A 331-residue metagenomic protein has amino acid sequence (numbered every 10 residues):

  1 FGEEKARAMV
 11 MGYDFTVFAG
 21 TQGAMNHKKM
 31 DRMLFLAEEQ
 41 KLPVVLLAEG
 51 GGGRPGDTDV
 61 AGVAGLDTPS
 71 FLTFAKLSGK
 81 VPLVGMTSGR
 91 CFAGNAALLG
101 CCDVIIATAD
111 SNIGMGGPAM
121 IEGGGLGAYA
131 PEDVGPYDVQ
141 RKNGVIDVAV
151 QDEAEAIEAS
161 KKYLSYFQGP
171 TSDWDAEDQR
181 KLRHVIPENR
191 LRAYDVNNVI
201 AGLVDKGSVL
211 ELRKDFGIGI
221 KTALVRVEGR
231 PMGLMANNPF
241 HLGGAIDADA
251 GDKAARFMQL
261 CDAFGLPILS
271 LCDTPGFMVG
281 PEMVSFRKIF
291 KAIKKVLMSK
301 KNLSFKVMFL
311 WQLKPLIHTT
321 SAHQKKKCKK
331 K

Functional and structural regions predicted by a protein language model:
F1-A8, D14, F18, Y137-V139 (+4 more regions): Intrinsically disordered, low-complexity segments enriched in small/flexible residues
F1-V84: Long, structured ligand/cofactor-binding scaffold of large enzymes
G12-A37, D103-I105, S111-E132, F240-G243 (+1 more regions): Extended active-site and interfacial segments that coordinate phosphate-rich ligands in large catalytic machineries
A48-S172, A255, T274-K301, K306 (+2 more regions): Conserved catalytic cores of soluble enzyme domains, especially glycine-rich substrate-binding beta-alpha loops
A254, M258-S270: C-terminal substrate/ligand-recognition segments
